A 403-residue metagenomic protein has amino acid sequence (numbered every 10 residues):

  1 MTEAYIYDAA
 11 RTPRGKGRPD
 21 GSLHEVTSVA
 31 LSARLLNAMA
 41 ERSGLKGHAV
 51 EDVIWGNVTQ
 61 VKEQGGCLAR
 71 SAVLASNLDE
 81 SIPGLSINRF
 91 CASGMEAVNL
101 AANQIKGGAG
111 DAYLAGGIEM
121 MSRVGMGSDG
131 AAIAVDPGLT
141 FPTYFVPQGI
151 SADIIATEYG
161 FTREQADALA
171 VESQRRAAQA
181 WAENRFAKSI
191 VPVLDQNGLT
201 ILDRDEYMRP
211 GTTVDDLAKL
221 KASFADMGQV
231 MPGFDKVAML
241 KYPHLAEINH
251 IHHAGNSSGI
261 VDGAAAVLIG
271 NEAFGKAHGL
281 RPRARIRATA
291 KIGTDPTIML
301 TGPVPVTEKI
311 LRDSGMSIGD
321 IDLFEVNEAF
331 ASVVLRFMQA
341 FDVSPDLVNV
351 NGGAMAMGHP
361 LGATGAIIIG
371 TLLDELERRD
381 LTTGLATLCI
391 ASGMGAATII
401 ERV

Functional and structural regions predicted by a protein language model:
M1-G17: N-terminal amphipathic/basic leader segments beginning at the initiator methionine
A10-P13, H24-V29, A33-R34, R42 (+3 more regions): N-terminal extracellular/periplasmic Venus flytrap/periplasmic-binding protein-like
R14-N37, E41, T59-K62, L85-N99 (+9 more regions): Active-site pocket-shaping loop/turn-to-helix segments
S22-Y113, G117-A134, I190-R204, T297 (+1 more regions): Conserved beta-ketoacyl condensing-enzyme motif
N57-D111, A131, T143-I150, A218-G259 (+3 more regions): Conserved catalytic cysteine-centered active-site region of acyl-thioester-dependent Claisen-condensing enzymes
I87-I118, A156-F186, A266-A273, P360-L381 (+1 more regions): Active-site-proximal alpha-helical scaffold in enzymes
Q179, A266-A288, V304-R312, A329-V343 (+1 more regions): Condensing-enzyme catalytic core of the thiolase-fold
